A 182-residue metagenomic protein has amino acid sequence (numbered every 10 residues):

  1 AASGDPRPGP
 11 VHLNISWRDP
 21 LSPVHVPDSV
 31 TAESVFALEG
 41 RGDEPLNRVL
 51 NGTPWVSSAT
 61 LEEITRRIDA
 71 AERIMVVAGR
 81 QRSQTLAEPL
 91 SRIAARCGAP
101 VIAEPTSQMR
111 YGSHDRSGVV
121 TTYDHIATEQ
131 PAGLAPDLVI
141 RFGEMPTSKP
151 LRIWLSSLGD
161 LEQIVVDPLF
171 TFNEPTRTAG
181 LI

Functional and structural regions predicted by a protein language model:
A1, G180-I182: Short, intrinsically disordered, charge-balanced linker/junction segments flanking boundaries in proteins
A2-D69: Conformationally flexible catalytic loops at phosphate/diphosphate-handling active centers
S3-R7, A71-M75, P100-E104, Q108: Short secondary-structure junctions and interdomain/linker hinges
L13, V166, I182: Hydrophobic residues at beta-strand termini and immediately following loops that shape nucleotide-binding pockets
T60, A78-P168, F172-P175: Glycine-rich, anion-gripping cofactor-binding loops and their flanking helix/strand elements in enzyme active sites
T65-Q84: Active-site donor-nucleotide binding/catalytic segment of nucleotide-sugar enzymes
E72-I74, D137-L138, G180: Conserved acidic residues
